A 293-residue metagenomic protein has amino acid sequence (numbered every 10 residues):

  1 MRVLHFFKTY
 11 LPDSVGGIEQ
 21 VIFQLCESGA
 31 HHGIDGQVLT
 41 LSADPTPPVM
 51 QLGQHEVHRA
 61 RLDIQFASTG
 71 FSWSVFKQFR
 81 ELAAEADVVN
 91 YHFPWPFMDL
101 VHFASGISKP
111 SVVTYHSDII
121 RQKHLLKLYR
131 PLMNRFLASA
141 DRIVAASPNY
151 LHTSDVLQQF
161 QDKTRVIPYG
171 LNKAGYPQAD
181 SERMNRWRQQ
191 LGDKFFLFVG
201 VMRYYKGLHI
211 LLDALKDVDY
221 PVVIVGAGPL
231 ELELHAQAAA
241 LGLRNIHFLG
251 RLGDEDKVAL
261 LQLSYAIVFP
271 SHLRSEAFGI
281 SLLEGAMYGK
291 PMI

Functional and structural regions predicted by a protein language model:
F6-V15, V21-G70: N-terminal strand-loop element at the rim of the active site of nucleotide-sugar-dependent glycosyltransferases
Q20, K194-D217, P229-H235: A conserved mid-protein helix/loop that constitutes part of the nucleotide-sugar donor-binding site
Y91-M98: Short His-centered aromatic/hydrophobic patch
L137, R251-L252, A259-S264: Short alpha-helical donor nucleotide-sugar binding micro-motif in glycosyltransferases
A138-Y176: A short, active-site helix/loop in glycosyltransferases that binds the activated sugar's phosphate group
P177-L191: A short helix/loop element that forms part of the nucleotide-sugar donor recognition site in Leloir-type
L232-E255: Nucleotide-activated donor-binding/catalytic signature segment of Leloir-type glycosyltransferases, i.e., the conserved
Q262-A277, K290-P291: Acidic donor-binding loop of glycosyltransferase active sites
